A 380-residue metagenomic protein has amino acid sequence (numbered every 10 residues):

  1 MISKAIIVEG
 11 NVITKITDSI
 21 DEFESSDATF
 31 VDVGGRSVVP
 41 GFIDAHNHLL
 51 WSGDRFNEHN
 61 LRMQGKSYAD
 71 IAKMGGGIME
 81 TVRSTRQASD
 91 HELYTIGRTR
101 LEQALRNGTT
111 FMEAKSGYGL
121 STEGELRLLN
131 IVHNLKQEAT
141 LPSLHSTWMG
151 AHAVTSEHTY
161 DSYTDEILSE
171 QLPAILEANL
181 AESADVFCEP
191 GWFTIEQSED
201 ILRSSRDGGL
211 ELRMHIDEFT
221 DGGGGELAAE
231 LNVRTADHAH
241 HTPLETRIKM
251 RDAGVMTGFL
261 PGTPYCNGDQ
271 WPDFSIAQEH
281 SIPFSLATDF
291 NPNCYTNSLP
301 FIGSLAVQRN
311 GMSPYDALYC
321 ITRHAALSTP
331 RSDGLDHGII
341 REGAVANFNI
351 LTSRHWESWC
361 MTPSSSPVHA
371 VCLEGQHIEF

Functional and structural regions predicted by a protein language model:
M1-K4, E9, I20-D21, K73 (+2 more regions): Active-site microenvironment of metallo-dependent hydrolases
M1-V38, H133, Q137: Histidine-rich, glycine-flanked metal-binding segment
I6, N11, G35, H46 (+13 more regions): Divalent metal-coordination and catalytic microenvironments
E22, A28-I96: Metal-associated gating/positioning segment near the N- to mid-region
A28-D32, S146, V371: Conserved beta-strand scaffold positions in the cores of enzyme catalytic domains, especially in NTP/NDP-utilizing
T81-R98, E102-Q103, T110-G222, P292: Metal-coordinating catalytic core of metallo-dependent amide/deamination hydrolases
E211, D221-I339, L351-W356, P363 (+1 more regions): Active-site-adjacent C-terminal substructures of enzyme catalytic domains
